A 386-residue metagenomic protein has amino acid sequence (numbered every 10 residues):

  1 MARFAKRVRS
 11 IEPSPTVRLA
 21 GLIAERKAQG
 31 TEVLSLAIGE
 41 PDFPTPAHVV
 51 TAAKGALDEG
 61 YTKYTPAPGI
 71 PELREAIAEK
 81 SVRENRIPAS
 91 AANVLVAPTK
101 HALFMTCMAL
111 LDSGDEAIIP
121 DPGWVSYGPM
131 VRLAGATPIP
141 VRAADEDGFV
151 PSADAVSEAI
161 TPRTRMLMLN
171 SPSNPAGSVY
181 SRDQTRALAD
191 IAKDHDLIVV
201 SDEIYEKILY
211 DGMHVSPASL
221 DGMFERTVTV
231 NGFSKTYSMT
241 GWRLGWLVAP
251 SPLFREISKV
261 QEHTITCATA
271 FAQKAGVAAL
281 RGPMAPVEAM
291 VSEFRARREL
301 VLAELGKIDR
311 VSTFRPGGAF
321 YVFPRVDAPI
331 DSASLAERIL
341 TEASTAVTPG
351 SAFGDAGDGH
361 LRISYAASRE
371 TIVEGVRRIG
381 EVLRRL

Functional and structural regions predicted by a protein language model:
A2-F4, E12-S14, L19-L22, R26-V33 (+3 more regions): PLP-dependent class I/II
V8: Substrate/cofactor-recognition hotspot
A37-E40, G55-R74, R83-E84: A glycine-/small-polar-enriched, mobile loop at the entrance of the PLP active site in fold-type I
